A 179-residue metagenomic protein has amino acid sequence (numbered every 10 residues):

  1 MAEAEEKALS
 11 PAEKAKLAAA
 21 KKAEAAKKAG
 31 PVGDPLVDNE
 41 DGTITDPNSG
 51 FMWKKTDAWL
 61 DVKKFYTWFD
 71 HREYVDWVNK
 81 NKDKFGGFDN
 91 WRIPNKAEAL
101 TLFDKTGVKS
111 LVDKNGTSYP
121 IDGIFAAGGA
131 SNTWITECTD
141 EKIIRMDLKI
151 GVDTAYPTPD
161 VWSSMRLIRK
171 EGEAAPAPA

Functional and structural regions predicted by a protein language model:
E5-E6, P11-W91, S164-I168: Extracellular adhesion/carbohydrate-recognition regions
G42-T45, A126, P159: Generic detector of ordered secondary-structure context
D57, A97-E98, C138, R169-E171: Short, flexible loop/turn elements at secondary-structure junctions
L60, E141, D153, G172-A174: Generic "edge-of-domain/loop-turn" microfeature
L60-K63, T101, S110, A175: Short loop/beta submotifs within extracellular cysteine-rich repeat domains
R72-D89, K96-I150, A155: An exposed tryptophan-centered "aromatic clamp" motif
Y156-A179: Short, structured beta-strand segments at or near domain termini in extracellular proteins/domains
